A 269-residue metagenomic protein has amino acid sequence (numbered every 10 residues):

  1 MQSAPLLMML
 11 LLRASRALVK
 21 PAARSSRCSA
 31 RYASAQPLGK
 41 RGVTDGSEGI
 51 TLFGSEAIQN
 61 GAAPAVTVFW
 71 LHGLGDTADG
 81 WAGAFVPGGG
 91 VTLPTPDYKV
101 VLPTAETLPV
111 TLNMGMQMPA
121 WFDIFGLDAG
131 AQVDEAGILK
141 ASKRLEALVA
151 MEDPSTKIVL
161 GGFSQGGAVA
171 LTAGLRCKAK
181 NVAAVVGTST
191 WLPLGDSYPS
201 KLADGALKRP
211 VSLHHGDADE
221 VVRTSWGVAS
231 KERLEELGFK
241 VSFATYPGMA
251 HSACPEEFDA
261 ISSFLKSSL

Functional and structural regions predicted by a protein language model:
M1-A23: N-terminal chloroplast transit peptides
R27-A35, R41-V43: N-terminal mitochondrial targeting presequences
L38-T156: Serine-hydrolase catalytic machinery in alpha/beta-hydrolase-like enzymes
V66, R209-P210: Alpha/beta-hydrolase fold active-site loops
W81-F85, P199, R223-R233: Short alpha-helix in the alpha/beta-hydrolase fold that links the catalytic acid
P154-D204: Primarily recognizes the serine-hydrolase "nucleophile elbow" in alpha/beta-hydrolase and SGNH/GDSL folds
S212-H215, D219: Short beta-strand/loop motif that positions the catalytic acidic residue of the alpha/beta-hydrolase fold
S225-L269: C-terminal catalytic histidine-bearing segment of alpha/beta-hydrolase fold enzymes
